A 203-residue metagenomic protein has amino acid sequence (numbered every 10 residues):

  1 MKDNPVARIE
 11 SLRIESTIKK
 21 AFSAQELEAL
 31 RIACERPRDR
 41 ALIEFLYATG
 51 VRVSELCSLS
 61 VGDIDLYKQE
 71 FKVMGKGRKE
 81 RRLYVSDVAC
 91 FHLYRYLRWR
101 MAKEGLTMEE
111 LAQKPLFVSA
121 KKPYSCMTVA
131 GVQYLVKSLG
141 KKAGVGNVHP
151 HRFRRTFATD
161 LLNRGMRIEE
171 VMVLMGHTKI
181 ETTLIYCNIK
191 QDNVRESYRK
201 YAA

Functional and structural regions predicted by a protein language model:
M1-A203: Conserved catalytic core of the tyrosine transesterase superfamily
